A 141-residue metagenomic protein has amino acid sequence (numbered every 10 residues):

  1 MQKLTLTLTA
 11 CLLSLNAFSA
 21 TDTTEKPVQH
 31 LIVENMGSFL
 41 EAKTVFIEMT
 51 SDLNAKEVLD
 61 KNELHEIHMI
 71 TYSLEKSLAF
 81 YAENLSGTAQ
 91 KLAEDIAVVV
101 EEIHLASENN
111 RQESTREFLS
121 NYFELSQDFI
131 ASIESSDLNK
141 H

Functional and structural regions predicted by a protein language model:
Q2-A10: Sec-dependent signal peptide recognition, specifically the positively charged N-region followed immediately by
S14-A17: N-terminal signal peptide c-region/cleavage motif recognized by signal peptidases
A20-H65, D137-H141: Immediate post-signal-peptide N-terminus of mature secreted/exported proteins
M36, L40-K43, I47-T50, H68-T71 (+4 more regions): Generic structural concept
N62, I103-S114: Short helix-adjacent coil turns
E63-L64, N84-S86, T115-F118: Surface-exposed patches in mature extracellular/periplasmic domains of secreted proteins
T71-L92, D137-K140: Short, solvent-exposed, charged loop/turn and helix-capping segments that join or cap alpha-helices on peripheral
Q112-H141: A charged, solvent-exposed segment within the mature domains of Sec-exported extracytoplasmic proteins
